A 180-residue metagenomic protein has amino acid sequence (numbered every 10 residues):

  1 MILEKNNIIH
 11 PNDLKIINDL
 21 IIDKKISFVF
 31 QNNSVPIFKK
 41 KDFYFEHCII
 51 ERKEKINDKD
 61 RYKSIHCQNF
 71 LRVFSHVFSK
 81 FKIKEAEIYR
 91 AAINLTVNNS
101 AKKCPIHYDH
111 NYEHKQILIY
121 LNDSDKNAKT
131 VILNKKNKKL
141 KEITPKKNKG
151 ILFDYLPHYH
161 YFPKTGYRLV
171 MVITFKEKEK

Functional and structural regions predicted by a protein language model:
M1-A86: Non-heme Fe(II)/2-oxoglutarate
R61-K180: Catalytic core of non-heme Fe(II) oxygenases with the double-stranded beta-helix
